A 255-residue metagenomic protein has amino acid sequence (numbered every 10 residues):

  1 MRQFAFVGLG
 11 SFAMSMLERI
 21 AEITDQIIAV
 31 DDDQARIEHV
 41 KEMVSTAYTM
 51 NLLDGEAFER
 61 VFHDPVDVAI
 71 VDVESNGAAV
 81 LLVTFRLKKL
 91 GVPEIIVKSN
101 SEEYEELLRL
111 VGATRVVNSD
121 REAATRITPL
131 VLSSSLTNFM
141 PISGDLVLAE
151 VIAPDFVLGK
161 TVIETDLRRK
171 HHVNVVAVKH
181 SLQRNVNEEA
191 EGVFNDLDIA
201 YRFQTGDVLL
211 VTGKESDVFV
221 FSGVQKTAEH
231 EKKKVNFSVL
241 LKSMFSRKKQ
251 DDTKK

Functional and structural regions predicted by a protein language model:
Q3, V7, V30, T161-K234 (+2 more regions): Cytosolic Rossmann-like ligand/nucleotide-binding regulatory domains
F4, F12, L17-E18, I23-I28 (+1 more regions): Cytosolic ligand/metal-binding cores
A13, N76-G77, E103, D155 (+3 more regions): Glycine-rich nucleotide phosphate-binding loop and flanking beta-alpha elements of Rossmann-like dinucleotide-binding
V71-D72, I152, V178: Conserved beta-strand segments of the P-loop GTPase G domain that flank and frequently precede/overlap
F85-G91, A228-H230, V235: A short, gly/pro- and small-residue-rich
Y104, V111-R169: Anionic-ligand binding region
S238: A small-molecule sensor/coupling module
